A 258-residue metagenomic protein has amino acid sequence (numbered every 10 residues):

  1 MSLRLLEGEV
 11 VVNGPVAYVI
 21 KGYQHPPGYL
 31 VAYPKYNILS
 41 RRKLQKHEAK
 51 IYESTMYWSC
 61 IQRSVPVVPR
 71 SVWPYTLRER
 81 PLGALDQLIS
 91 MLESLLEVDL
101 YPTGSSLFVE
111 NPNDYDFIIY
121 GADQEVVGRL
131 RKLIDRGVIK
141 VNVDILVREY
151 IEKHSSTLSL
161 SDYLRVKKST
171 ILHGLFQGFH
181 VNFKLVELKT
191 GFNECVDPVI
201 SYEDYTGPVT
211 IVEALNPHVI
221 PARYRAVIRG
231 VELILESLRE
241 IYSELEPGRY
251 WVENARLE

Functional and structural regions predicted by a protein language model:
M1-N113, Y120-E258: Catalytic core of pol beta-like nucleotidyltransferases
